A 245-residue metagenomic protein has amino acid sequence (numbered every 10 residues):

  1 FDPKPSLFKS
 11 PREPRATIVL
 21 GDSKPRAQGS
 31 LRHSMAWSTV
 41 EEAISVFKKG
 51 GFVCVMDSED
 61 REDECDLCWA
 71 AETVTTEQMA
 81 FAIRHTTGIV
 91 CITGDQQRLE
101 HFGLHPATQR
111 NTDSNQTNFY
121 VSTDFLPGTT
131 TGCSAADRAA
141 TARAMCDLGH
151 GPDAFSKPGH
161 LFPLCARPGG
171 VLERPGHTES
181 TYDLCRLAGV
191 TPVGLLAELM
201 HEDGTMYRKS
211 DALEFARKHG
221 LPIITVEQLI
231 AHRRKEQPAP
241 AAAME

Functional and structural regions predicted by a protein language model:
F1-F8, P14-R15, G21-L31: Short, low-complexity intrinsically disordered segments enriched in A/P/G/S/L with frequent Arg, especially at protein
L7-K9, T17, G51, L161: Intrinsic disorder/low-structure terminal segments
H33-E245: Catalytic domains of riboflavin
